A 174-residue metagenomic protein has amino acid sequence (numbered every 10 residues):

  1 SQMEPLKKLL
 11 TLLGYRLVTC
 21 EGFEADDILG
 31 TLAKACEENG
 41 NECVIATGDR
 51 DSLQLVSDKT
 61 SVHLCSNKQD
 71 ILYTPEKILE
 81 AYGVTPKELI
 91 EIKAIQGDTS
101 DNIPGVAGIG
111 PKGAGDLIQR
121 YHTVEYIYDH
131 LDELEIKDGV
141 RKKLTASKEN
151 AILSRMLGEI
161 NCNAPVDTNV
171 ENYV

Functional and structural regions predicted by a protein language model:
S1-T168: Extended two-metal-dependent nuclease catalytic cores across DNA- and RNA-processing enzymes
N172-V174: Cytoplasmic/organellar membrane-interface segments at the starts of transmembrane helices in multi-pass inner-membrane
